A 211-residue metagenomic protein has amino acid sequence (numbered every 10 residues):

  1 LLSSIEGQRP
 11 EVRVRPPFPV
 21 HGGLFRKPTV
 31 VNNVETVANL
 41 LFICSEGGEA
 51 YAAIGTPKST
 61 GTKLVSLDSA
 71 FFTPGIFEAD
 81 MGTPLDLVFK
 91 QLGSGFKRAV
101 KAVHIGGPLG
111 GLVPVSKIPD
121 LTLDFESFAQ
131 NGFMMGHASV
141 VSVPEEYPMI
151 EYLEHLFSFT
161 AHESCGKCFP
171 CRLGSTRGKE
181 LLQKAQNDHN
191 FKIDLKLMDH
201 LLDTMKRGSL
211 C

Functional and structural regions predicted by a protein language model:
L1, I105, L109-P114, D203-L210: Short, surface-exposed loop/turn segments at secondary-structure boundaries that line and modulate
L1-E6, E11-P16, F42, K90 (+3 more regions): Short acidic, glycine/serine/threonine-rich loops at helix termini
L1-M81, G93-G95: Hydrophobic alpha-helical positions that pack around
V12-R15, L121-L210: Ferredoxin-type iron-sulfur electron-transfer modules in oxidoreductases and energy-metabolism complexes
E49-T62, F96-G106, K167-P170, N190-M198: Flexible, glycine/charged-enriched surface loops at secondary-structure junctions
D68-A70, A79-D80, Q91, V103-P108 (+2 more regions): Generic beta-strand/beta-sheet core signal
D80-L87, P148: Short, structural beta-strand-to-alpha-helix junction motif
G95-N131: Terminal amphipathic helices with adjacent charged low-complexity linkers/tails
